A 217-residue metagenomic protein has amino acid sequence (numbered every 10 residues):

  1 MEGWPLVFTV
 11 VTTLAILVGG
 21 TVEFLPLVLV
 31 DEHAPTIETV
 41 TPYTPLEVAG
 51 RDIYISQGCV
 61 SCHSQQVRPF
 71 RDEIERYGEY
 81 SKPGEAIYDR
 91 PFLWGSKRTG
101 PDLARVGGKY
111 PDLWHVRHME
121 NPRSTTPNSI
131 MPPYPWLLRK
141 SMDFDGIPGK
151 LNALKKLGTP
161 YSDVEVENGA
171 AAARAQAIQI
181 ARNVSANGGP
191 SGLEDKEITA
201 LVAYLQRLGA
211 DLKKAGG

Functional and structural regions predicted by a protein language model:
M1-L6, S56-Q66, P91-G100: Charged, low-complexity, helix/coiled-coil-prone segments
M1-Y43, P160-V164, A170-I178, Y204-G217: Post-cleavage N-terminal segment of exported redox proteins
F8-L17, E75-E197: Electron-transfer interface patches adjacent to heme c in soluble/periplasmic c-type cytochromes and di-/multiheme
L25-E32, Q57-S61, Q66, F70 (+2 more regions): A generic secondary-structure signal for well-formed alpha-helical elements
D31-I55, V67-I74, T99, A186-L193 (+2 more regions): Electrostatic cytochrome c docking/interface patches
G50, S56-Q65, H115, L201 (+1 more regions): The canonical Cys-X-X-Cys-His
C62, N128-Y134, L212-G217: Surface-exposed patches in mature extracellular/periplasmic domains of secreted proteins
